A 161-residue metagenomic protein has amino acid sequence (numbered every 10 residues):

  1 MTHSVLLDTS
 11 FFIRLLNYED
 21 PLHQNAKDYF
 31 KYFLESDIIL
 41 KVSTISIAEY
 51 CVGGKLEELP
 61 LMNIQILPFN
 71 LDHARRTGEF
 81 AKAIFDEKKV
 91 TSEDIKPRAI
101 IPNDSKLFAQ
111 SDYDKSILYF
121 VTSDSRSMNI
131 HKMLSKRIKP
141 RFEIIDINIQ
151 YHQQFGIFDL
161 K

Functional and structural regions predicted by a protein language model:
M1-K41, C51-I64, N148-K161: Short, well-structured N-terminal submotif of metal-dependent ribonuclease cores
T2-S4, D114-K161: Acidic, PIN/NYN-like endoribonuclease modules and their adjacent C-terminal/linker elements
T9, T44, S123-S125: Residues immediately flanking
N17-D20, I45, I95-I100: Short, flexible loop segments at the rims of nucleotide/cofactor-binding pockets, characterized by
K41-S43, Y50, Y119-T122: Short, hydrophobic beta-strand segments that form beta-sheet elements in well-ordered domains
S46-E58, L71-A74: Short, surface-exposed acidic-centric catalytic microdomains
L59-P68, K136-K139: Active-site regions of enzymes building and remodeling cell-envelope glycoconjugates
P68-M133, L160: Active-site neighborhoods of divalent-metal-dependent phosphate/nucleic-acid chemistry enzymes
